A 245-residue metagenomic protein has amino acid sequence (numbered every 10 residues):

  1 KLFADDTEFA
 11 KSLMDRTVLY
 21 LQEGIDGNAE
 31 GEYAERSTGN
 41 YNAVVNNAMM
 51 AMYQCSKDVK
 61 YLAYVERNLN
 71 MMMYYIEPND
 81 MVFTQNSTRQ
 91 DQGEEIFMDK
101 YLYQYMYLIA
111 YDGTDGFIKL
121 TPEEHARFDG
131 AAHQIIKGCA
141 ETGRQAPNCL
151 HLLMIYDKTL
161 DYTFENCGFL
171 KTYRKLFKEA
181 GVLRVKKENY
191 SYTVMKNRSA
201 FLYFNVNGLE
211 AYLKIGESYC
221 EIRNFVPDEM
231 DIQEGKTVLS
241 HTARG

Functional and structural regions predicted by a protein language model:
K1-A63: Aromatic-lined, polymer-binding surfaces characteristic of secreted/periplasmic polysaccharide-degrading enzymes
V59-G245: Extended polysaccharide-engagement surfaces of secreted carbohydrate-active enzymes
